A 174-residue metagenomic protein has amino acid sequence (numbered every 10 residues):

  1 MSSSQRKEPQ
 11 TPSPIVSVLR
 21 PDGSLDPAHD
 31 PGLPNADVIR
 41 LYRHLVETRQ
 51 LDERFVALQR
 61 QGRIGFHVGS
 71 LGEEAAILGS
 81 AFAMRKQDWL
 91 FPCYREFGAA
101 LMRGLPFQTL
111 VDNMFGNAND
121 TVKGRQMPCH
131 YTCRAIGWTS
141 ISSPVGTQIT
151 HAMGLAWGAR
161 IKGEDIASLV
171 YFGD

Functional and structural regions predicted by a protein language model:
M1-D30: Charged, compositionally biased N-terminal leader segments and the immediate start of the first structured element
Q10-T11, V16-R20, R43-V56: N-terminal glycine-rich anion-binding loops that anchor highly charged ligand groups
A36, R40-L41: Positively charged, low-complexity intrinsically disordered leader regions
Q50-E53, A57-G173: Cofactor-binding active-site loop characterized by glycine-rich and histidine/acidic residues
